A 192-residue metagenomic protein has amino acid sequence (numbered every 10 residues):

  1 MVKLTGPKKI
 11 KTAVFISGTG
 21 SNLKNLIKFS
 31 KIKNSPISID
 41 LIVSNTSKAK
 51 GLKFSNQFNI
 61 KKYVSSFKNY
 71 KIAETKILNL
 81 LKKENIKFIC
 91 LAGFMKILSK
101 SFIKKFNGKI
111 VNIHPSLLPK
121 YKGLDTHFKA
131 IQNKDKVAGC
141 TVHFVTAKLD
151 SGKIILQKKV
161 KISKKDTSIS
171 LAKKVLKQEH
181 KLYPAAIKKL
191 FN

Functional and structural regions predicted by a protein language model:
M1-N192: One-carbon transfer enzymes
